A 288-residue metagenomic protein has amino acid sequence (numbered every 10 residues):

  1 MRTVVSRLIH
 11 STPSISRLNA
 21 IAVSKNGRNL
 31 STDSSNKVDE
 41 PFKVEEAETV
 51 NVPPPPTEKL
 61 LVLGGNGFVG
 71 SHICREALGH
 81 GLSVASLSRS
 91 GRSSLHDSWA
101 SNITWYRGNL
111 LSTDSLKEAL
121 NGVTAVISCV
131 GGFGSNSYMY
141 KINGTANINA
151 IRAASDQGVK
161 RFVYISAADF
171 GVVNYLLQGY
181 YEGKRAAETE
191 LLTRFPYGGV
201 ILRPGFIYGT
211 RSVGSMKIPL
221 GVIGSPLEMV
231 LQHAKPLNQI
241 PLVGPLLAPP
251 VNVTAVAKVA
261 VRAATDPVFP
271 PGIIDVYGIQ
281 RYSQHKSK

Functional and structural regions predicted by a protein language model:
M1-T49: N-terminal mitochondrial targeting presequence
F42-E45, V52-L82: N-terminal Rossmann NAD(P)H-binding glycine-rich loop of SDR-like oxidoreductase domains
P54, L60-L61, N66, S86 (+3 more regions): NAD(P)H-binding glycine-rich loop region in Rossmannoid oxidoreductase-like domains and their noncatalytic homologs
K59, G81-A85, K160-R161, G198: Residues at the starts of beta-strands that form the adenosine-phosphate
F68, L82, S115-N136, A257-T265 (+1 more regions): Mobile, glycine- and charge-enriched loop segments and immediately flanking short secondary-structure elements within
N136-S225: Glycine-/Pro-rich loop/turn segments that contact NAD(P) or position catalytic residues in Rossmann-like domains
I142, A146-N149, L242-R262: Substrate-positioning beta->alpha
S225-V251: A conserved pocket-lining segment of Rossmann-fold NAD(P)-dependent short-chain dehydrogenase/reductase
